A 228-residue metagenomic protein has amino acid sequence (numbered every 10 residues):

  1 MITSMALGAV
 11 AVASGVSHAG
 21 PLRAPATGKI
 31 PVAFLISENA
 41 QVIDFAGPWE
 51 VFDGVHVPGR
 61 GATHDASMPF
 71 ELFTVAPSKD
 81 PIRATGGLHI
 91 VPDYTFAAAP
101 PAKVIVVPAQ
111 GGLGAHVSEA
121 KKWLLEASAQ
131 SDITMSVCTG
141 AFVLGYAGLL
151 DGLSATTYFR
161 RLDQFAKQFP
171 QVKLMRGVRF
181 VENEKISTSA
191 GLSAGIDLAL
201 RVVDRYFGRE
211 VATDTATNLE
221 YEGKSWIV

Functional and structural regions predicted by a protein language model:
M1-T134, F142-Y146, D163-Q168, L174-G177 (+1 more regions): Extended, subdomain-level signal for the structured scaffold at the beginning of enzyme domains
A129-I133, L150-S154, K185: Short active-site oxyanion
T134-M135, T156, M175, S187: Structural detector of well-ordered beta-strand residues that form the stable sheet scaffold of enzyme domains
D151-Q164: Short, glycine-/small-residue-rich phosphate/pyrophosphate-handling segment
A155, L192, R205-R209: Alpha-helix boundary/capping and short turn/kink residues
E182-I186, V203: Phosphate-binding/catalytic loops
I186-T188, L192-G195, K224: Conserved N-terminal glycine/acidic-rich loop preference
